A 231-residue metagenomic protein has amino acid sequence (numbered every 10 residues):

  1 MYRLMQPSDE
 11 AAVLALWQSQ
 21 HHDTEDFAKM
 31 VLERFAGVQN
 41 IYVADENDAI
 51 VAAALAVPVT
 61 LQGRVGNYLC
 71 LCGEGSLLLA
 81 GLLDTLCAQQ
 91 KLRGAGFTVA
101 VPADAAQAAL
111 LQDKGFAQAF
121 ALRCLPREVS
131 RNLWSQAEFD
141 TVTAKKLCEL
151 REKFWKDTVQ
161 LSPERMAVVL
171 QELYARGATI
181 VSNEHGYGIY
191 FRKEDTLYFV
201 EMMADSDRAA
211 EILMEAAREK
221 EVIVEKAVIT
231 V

Functional and structural regions predicted by a protein language model:
M1-R3: Extreme N-terminal starter segment of soluble prokaryotic enzymes
P7-H22, A28-L77, G81, A175-A210: Conserved donor-binding loop and adjoining core beta-sheet/short helix segment in diverse acyl/aminoacyl transferases
A11, A15, N47, D84 (+4 more regions): Replace "anionic and nucleotidyl ligands
T24-A28, F35, D45-E46, K114-V200: Amide-forming acyltransferase catalytic core, primarily the GNAT-like/NAT-type and related acyltransferase folds
E74-Q90, A100, D113, D207-R218: Conserved acetyl-CoA-binding loop-helix of GNAT-fold acetyltransferases
Q90-A103, K220-T230: Conserved GNAT acetyl-CoA-binding A-motif
G96-T98, A103-L122, V231: Conserved active-site alpha-helix within GNAT-family acetyltransferase domains
L197-V231: Charged, low-complexity intrinsically disordered regulatory/assembly segments
